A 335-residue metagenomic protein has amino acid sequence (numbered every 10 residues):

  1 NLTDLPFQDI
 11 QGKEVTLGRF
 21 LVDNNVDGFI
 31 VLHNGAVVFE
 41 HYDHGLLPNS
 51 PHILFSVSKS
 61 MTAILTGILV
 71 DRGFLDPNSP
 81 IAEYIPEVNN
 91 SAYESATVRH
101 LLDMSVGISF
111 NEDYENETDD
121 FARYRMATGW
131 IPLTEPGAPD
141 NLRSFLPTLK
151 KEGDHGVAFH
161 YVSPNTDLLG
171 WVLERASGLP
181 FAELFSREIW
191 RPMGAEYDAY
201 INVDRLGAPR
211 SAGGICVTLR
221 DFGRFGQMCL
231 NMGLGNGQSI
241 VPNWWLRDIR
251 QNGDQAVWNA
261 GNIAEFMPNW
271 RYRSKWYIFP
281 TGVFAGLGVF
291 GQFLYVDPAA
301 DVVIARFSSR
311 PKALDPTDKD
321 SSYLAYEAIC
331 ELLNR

Functional and structural regions predicted by a protein language model:
N1-L47, L75, D103, G107 (+2 more regions): N-terminal leader/targeting segments and the immediately adjacent pre-domain N-terminus
G35, I53-N78, L101, L169-L173 (+1 more regions): Active-site SXXK
A36-H41, P80-E83, E117-H155, L179-D198: Short, charged, amphipathic alpha-helices and their helix-cap/turn boundaries
D43-L47, P51, R310-K312: A short acidic/small-residue loop/turn micro-motif
I53, D71-D113, T148-K150, A176-G213 (+1 more regions): Active-site helix/loop module of the DD-peptidase/beta-lactamase fold, centered on the serine-lysine SxxK catalytic
M104, N165-V172, G213-L234, Q292-S308: Active-site-proximal alpha-helical segments within enzyme catalytic domains
E196-A199, L246-V303: Active-site Gly/Thr loop motif
V283-R335: Structured C-terminal helix/loop/strand segments within mature extracytoplasmic catalytic/sensor domains
